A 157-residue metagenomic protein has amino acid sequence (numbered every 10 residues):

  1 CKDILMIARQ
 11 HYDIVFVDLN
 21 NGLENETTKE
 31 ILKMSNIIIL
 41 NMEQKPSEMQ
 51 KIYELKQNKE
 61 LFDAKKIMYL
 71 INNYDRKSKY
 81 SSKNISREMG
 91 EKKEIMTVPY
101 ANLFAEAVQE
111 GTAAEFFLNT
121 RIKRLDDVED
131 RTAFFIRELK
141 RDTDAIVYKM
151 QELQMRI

Functional and structural regions predicted by a protein language model:
C1-Q10, A107-A113: P-loop/Walker-type NTP enzyme "switch/lid" segment
I7-H11, E26-K45: Inter-motif core of Ras-like GTPase G domains
H11-G22: Glycine-rich phosphate-binding loop used to anchor ATP phosphates in small-molecule kinases, encompassing both
F16-D18, I38-E43, I67-N73: Conserved beta-strand segments of the P-loop GTPase G domain that flank and frequently precede/overlap
G22, S35-Y53, K77: Conserved Switch II/interswitch segment of TRAFAC-class P-loop GTPases
K51-A64: Conserved C-terminal guanine-recognition region of P-loop GTPase G domains, centered on the G4
N73-R76, K83-D130: Beta-strand-loop-alpha "switch" segments that mediate conformational coupling across diverse proteins
E110-I157: NTP-binding/hydrolysis catalytic cores, primarily Walker-type P-loop NTPases
